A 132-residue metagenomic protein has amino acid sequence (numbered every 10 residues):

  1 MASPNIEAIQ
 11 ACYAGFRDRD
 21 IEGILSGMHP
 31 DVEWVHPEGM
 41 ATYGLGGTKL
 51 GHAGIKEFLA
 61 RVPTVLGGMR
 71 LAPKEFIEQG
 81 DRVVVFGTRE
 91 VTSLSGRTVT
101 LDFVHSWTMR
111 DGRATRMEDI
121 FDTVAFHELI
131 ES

Functional and structural regions predicted by a protein language model:
M1-S132: C-terminal and inter-domain tail/linker signature
